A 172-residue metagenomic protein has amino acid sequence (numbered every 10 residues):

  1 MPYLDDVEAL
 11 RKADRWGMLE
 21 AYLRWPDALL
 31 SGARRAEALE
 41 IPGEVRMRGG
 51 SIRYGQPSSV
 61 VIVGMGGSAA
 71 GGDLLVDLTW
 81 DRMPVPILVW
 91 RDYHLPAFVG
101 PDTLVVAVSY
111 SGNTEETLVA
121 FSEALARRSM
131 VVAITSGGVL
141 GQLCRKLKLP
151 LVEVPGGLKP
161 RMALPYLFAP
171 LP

Functional and structural regions predicted by a protein language model:
M1-R35: Cofactor-/ligand-binding subdomain signature composed of acidic, glycine-rich, tryptophan-containing flexible loops
W25-A28, G32, A36, R82 (+2 more regions): Change "in soluble alpha/beta enzymes" to "in soluble alpha/beta proteins
L30-R53: A short, well-structured juxtamembrane/interface segment
V45-R46, G50-P172: Glycine-rich phosphate-binding loops that contact phosphosugars or nucleotide phosphates
